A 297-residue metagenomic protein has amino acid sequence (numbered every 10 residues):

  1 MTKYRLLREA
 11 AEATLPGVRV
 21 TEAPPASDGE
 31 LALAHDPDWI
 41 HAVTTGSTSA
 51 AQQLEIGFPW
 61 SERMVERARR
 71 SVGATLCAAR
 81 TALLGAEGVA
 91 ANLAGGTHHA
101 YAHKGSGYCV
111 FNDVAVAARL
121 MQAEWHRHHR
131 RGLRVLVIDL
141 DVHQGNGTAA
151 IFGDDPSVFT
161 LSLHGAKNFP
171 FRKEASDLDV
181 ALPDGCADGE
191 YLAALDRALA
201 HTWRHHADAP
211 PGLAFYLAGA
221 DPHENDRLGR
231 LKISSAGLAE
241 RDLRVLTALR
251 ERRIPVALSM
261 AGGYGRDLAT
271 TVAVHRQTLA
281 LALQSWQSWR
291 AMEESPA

Functional and structural regions predicted by a protein language model:
M1-A26: N-terminal low-complexity, Ser/Thr- and acidic-residue-enriched intrinsically disordered segments
Y4, P24, L33-D36, A68: Generic structural signal for well-ordered secondary structure
G17-D28, A257-R266: Acidic carboxylate-rich catalytic motifs and surrounding loops in phosphoryl-/glycosyl-chemistry enzymes
A23-E30, N92-T97: Short, glycine/charge-rich beta-strand/loop segments that flank catalytic centers and engage negatively charged groups
A26-T48: Charged, often glycine-rich, active-site loop that binds/positions anionic groups
A50-A297: A general "terminal functional-core" signal
